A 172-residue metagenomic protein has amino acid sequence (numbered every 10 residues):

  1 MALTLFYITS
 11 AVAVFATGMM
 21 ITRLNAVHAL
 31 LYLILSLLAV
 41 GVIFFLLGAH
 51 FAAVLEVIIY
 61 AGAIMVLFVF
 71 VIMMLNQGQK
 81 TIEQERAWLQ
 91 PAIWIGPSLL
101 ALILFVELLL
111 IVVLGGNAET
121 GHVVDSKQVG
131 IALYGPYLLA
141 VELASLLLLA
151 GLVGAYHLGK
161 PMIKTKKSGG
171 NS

Functional and structural regions predicted by a protein language model:
M1-V27, L31, L47-H50, M73-S172: Flexible extramembrane loops and terminal tails that flank transmembrane helices in small membrane-associated subunits
A13, S36-L37, Y60: Residue-level recognition of pore/gate-forming positions within transmembrane alpha-helices of multi-pass
L35-L47: A generic, lipid-embedded transmembrane alpha helix
A52-V66: Alpha-helical transmembrane segments
F68-V71: Alpha-helical transmembrane segments within multi-pass membrane transporters and channels
